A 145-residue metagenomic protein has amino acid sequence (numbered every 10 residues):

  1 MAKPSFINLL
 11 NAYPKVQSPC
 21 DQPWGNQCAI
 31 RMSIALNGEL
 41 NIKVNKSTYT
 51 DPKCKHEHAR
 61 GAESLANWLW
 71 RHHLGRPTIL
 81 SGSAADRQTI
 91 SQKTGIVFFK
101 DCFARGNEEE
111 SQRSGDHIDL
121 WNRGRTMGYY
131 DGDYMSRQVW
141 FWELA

Functional and structural regions predicted by a protein language model:
M1-K55: N-terminal capping segments
K3, H58-A59, D131: Alpha-helical interaction segments
C20, S64-A66, S136-Q138: Acidic, low-complexity intrinsically disordered regions
A35, F99-C102, L144: Active-site-proximal beta-strand/loop segments in catalytic clefts of secreted hydrolases
K46, S111, D133-M135: General "foldedness" signal
D51-M127: ...with weaker cross-activation on analogous glycine-rich loops/strands in unrelated enzymes
G128, G132-A145: Low-complexity, Gly/Ser/Thr/Pro-rich intrinsically disordered linker/tail segments
